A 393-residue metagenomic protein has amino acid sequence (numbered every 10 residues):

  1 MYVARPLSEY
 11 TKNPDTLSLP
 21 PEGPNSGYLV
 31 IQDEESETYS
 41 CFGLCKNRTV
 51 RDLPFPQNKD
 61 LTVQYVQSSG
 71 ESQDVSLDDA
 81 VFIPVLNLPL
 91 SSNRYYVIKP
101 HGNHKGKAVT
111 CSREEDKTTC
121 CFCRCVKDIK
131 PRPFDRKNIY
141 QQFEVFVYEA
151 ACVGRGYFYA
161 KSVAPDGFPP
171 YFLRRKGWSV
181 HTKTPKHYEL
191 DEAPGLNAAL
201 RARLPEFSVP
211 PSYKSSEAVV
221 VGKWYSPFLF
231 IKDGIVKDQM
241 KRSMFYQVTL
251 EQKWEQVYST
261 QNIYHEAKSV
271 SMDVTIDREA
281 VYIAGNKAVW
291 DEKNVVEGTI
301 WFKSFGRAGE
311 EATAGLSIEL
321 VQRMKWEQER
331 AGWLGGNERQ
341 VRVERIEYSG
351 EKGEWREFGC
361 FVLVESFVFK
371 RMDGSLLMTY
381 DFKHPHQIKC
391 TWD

Functional and structural regions predicted by a protein language model:
M1-I231: Lectin-like carbohydrate-binding module/patch detector with strong preference for beta-trefoil
P205-D393: Membrane-permeabilization and membrane-interfacing ectodomains
